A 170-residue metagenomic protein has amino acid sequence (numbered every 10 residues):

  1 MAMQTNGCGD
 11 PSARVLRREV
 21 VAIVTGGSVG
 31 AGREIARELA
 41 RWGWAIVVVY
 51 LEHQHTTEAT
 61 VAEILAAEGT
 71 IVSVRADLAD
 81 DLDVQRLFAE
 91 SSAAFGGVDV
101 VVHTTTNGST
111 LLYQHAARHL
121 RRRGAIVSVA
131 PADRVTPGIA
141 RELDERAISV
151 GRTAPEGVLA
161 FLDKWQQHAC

Functional and structural regions predicted by a protein language model:
M1-V21, R75, V158-C170: Non-catalytic terminal and boundary segments that flank Rossmann-like NAD(P)-dependent oxidoreductase
A22-G26, V49: Conserved N-terminal Rossmann-fold NAD(P)-binding element of oxidoreductases
T25, V98-T105, S128-V129, G151-R152: Rossmann-fold scaffold of SDR-type NAD(P)-dependent oxidoreductases
S28-G30: Conserved glycine-rich cofactor-binding loop
W44-E58: Conserved glycine-rich Rossmann-like NAD(P)H-binding loop of the short-chain dehydrogenase/reductase
V61, L65, V72-R75, D81-G96 (+1 more regions): Conserved amphipathic alpha-helix within the SDR
T70, G124-V129, I139-L162: Conserved Rossmann-fold SDR core element
T106-R122, D133: Amphipathic alpha-helical dimer-interface segment in Rossmann-like NAD(P)H-dependent oxidoreductases
